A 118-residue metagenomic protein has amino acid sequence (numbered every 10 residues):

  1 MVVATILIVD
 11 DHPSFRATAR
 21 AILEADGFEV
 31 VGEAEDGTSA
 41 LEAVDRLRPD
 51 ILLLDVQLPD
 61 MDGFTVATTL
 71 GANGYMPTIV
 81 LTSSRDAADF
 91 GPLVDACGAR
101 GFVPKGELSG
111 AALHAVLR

Functional and structural regions predicted by a protein language model:
M1-T5, G110-R118: Non-catalytic signal-transmission and effector/linker regions of two-component phosphorelay proteins
P13-G32: Two-component/phosphorelay signaling modules centered on CheY-like receiver
D36-S39, D62-T65: Acidic catalytic/metal-coordinating carboxylates
L54-D55: Active-site T/S-Asp motif of two-component receiver
P59: The feature encodes the CheY-like receiver
F64-Y75: Short amphipathic alpha-helix used as the core "switch/output" element in two-component signaling
T65, R85-V103, E107, A111-A115: Alpha4 helix (beta4-alpha4-beta5 surface) of REC/receiver domains from two-component response regulators
L81-T82: Hydrophobic/aromatic residues positioned on beta-strands within the core alpha/beta folds
